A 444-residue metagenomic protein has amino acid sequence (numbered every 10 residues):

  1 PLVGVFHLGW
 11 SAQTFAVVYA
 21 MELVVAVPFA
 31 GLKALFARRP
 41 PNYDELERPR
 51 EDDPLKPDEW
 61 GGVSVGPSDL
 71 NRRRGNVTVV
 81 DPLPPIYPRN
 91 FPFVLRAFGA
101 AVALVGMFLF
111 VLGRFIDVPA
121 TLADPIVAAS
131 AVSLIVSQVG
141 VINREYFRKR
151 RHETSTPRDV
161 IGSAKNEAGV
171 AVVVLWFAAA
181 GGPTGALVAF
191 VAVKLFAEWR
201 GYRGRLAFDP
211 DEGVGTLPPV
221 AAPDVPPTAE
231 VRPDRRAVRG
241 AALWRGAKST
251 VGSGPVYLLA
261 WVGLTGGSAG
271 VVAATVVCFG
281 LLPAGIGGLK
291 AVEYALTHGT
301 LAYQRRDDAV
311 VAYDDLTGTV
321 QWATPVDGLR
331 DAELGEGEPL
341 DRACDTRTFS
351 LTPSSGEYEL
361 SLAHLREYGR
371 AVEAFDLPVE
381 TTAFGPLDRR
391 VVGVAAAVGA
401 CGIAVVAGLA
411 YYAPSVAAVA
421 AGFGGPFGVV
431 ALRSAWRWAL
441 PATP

Functional and structural regions predicted by a protein language model:
Q13-E22, P119-Q138, A189, V277-P283: Alpha-helical transmembrane segments
Y19-N76, L301-V310, D315: Membrane-interface amphipathic/juxtamembrane segments adjacent to transmembrane helices
Y87-S155, E357-L360: Membrane-proximal helix-loop-helix units in multi-pass membrane proteins
R144-G169, T381-V394: Membrane-helix boundary/juxtamembrane motif in polytopic membrane proteins
G169-D224, P426-A442: C-terminal transmembrane-bundle signature of multipass membrane proteins, characterized by strong activation on
P210-G267, R370-Y411, V419-P444: N-terminal membrane-targeting/pre-transmembrane regions
L281-G335, W436-P444: Conserved beta-hairpin
E338-A395: A membrane-cytosol interface segment of integral membrane proteins
